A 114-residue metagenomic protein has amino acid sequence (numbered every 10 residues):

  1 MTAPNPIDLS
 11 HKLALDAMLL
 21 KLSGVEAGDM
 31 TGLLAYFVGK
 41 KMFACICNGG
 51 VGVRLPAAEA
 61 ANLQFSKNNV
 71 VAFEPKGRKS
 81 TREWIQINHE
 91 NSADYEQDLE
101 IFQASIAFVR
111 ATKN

Functional and structural regions predicted by a protein language model:
M1-N114: Charge-dense, helix-prone N-terminal extensions
